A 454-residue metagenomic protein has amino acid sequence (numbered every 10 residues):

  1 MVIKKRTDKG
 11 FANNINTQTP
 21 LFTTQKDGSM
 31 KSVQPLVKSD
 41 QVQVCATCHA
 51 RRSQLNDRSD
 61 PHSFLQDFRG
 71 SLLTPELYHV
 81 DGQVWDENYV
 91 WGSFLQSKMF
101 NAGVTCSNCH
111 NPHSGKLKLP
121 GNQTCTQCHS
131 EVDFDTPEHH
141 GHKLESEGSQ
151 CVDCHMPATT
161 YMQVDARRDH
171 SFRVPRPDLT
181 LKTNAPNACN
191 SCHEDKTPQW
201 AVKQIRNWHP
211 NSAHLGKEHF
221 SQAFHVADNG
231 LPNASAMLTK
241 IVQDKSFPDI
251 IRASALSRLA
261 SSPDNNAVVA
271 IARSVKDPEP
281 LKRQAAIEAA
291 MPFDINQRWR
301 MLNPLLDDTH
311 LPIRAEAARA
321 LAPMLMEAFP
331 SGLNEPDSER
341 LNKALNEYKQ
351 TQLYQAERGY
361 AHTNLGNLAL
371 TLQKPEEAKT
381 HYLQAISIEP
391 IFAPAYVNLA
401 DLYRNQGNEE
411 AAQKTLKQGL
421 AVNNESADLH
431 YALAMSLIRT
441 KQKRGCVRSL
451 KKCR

Functional and structural regions predicted by a protein language model:
M1-F247: Primarily the internal scaffold of c-type cytochrome electron-transfer domains, especially repeated/multiheme c-type
P232-V242, D264-K276, Q284, D294-L306 (+1 more regions): Amphipathic alpha-helical scaffolding segments comprising HEAT/armadillo-like alpha-solenoid repeats
F247-I250, N265, P280-L281, L311-A315 (+1 more regions): Alpha-helix N-cap/helix-start positions at coil->helix boundaries
S262, D277-P278, F293, D308 (+3 more regions): Structural marker of alpha-solenoid helical repeat scaffolds
N265-N266, Q297-W299, D337-Y348, L372-Q384 (+2 more regions): Structural signature of tandem alpha-helical TPR/SEL1-like repeats, specifically the intra-repeat loop/turn
